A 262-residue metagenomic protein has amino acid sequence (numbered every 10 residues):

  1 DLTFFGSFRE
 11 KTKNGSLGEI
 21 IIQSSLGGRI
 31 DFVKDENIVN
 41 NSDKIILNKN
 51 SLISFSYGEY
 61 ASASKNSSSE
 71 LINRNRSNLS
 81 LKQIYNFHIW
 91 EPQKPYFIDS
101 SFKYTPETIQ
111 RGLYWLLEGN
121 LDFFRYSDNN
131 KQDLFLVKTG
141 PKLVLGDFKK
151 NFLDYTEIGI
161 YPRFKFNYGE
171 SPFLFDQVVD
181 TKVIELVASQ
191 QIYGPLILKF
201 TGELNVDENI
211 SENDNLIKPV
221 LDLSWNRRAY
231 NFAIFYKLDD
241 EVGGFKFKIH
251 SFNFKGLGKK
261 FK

Functional and structural regions predicted by a protein language model:
D1-K262: Outer-membrane beta-barrel proteins and related beta-barrel translocases across Gram-negative bacteria
